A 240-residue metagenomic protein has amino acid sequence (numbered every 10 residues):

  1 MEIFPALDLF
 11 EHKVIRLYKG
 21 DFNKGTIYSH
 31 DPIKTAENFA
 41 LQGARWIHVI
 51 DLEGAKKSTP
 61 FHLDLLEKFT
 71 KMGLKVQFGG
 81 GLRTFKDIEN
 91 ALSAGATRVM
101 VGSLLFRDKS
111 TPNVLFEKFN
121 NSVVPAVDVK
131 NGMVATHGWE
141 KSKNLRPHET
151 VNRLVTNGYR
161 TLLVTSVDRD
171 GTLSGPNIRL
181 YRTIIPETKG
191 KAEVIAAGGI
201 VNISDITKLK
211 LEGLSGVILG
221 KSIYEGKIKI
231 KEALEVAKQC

Functional and structural regions predicted by a protein language model:
M1-I3, G43-W46, M72-V76, A96-T97 (+4 more regions): Short, well-ordered coil/turn segments that N-cap beta-strands
I3, G54-T70, T84-E89, S103-V124 (+3 more regions): Active-site-adjacent beta->alpha loops and helix N-cap segments on the catalytic face of soluble alpha/beta enzymes
D8, F39, I47, A91 (+4 more regions): Conserved, mostly hydrophobic/aromatic
H12-N23, A96-D170: Conserved anion-binding
V14-P60: N-terminal beta-alpha supersecondary unit
Y28-A40, T84-E89, K143-R153, I206: Short, acidic/polar
L65-L66, A135, W139-V164, S174-G190 (+3 more regions): Short loop-to-alpha-helix "cap/lid" segments that border enzyme active sites across diverse enzyme classes
M72-R98, R179-G216: Catalytic cores of alpha/beta
